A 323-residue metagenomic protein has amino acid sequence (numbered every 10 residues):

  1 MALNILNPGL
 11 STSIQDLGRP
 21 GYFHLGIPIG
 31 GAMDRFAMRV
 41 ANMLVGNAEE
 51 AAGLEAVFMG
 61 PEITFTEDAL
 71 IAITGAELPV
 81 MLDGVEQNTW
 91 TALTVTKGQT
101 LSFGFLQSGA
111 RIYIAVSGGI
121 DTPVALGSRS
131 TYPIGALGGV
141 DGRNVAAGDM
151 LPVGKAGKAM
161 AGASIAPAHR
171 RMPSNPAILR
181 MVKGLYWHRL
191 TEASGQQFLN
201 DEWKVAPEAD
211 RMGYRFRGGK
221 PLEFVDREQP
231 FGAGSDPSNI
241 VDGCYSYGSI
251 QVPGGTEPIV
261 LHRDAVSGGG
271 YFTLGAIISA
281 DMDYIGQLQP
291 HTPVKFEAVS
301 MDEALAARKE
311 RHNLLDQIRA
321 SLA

Functional and structural regions predicted by a protein language model:
M1-A323: Conserved "landmark" site that anchors the functional core of diverse proteins
